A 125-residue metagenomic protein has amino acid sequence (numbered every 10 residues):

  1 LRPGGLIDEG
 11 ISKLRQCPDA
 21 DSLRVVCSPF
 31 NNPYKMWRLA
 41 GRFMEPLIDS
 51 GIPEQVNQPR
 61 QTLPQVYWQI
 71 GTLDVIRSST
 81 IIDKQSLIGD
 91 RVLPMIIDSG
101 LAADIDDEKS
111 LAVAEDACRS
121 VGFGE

Functional and structural regions predicted by a protein language model:
R2-D90: Conserved core of the sugar-phosphate nucleotidyltransferase
Q65-E125: Conserved alpha/beta core of the MobA/IspD/sugar-nucleotide pyrophosphorylase nucleotidyltransferase superfamily
